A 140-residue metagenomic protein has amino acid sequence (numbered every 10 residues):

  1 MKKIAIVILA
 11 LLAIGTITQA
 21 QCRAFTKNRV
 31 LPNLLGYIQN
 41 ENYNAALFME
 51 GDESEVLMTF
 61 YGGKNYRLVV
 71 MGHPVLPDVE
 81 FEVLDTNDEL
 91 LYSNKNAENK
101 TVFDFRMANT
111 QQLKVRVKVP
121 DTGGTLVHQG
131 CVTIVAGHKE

Functional and structural regions predicted by a protein language model:
I4-I14: Sec-dependent N-terminal signal peptides
I14-A20: Sec/Tat signal peptide C-region and signal peptidase I cleavage site
A20-Y37: Predominantly extracellular/luminal regions of secreted and cell-surface proteins, especially disulfide-bonded
Q21-R23, A46-V127, H138-E140: Acidic, Ser/Thr/Pro-rich low-complexity intrinsically disordered segments
N28-P32, K95, T133-E140: Extracytoplasmic/periplasmic copper-protein system
Q129-C131: "Short basic amphipathic alpha-helical interaction patches in structured regions
